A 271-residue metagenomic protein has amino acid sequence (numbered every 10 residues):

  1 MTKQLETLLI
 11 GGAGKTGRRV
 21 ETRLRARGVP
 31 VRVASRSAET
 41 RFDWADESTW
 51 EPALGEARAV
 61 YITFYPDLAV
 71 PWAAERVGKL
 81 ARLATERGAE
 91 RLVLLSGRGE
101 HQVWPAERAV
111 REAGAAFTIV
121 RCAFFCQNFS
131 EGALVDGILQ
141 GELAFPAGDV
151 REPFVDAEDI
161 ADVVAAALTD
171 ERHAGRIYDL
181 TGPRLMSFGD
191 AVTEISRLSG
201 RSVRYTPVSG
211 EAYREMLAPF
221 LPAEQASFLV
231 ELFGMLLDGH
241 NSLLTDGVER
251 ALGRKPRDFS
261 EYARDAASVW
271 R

Functional and structural regions predicted by a protein language model:
T2-S37, A45-S48, G55-R58, D67-P71 (+8 more regions): Oxidoreductase cofactor-interface core, primarily capturing Rossmann-like NAD(P)-dependent enzymes
A13, E211-R271: A hydrophobic C-terminal alpha-helical subdomain
T40: Conserved Rossmann-like nucleotide-binding pocket used by diverse enzymes that bind dinucleotide cofactors
Y61-T63: Periplasmic-binding protein-like
